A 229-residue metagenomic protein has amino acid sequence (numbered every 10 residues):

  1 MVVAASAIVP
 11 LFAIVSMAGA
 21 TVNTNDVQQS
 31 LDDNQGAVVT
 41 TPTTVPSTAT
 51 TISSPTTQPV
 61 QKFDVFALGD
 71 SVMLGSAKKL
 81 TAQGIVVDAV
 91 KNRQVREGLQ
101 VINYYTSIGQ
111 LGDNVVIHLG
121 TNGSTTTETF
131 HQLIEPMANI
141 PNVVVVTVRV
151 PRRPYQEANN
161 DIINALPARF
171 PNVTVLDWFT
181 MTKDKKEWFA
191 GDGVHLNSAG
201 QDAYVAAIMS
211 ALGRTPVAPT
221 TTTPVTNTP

Functional and structural regions predicted by a protein language model:
M1-F66, I108-L111, M209, G213-P229: N-terminal secretory targeting modules
A5, G36-P46, Q58, V101-I102 (+4 more regions): Catalytic phosphate/metal-binding cores of nucleic-acid and nucleotide-processing enzymes, i.e., regions that mediate
N34-T44, T48-T51, L74, A82-V90 (+1 more regions): Extracytoplasmic/periplasmic regions of membrane proteins
P59-Q132, V150-D161: Conserved SGNH/GDSL esterase-like catalytic core that processes O-acyl groups on lipids and polysaccharides
K62-D64, Q83-G84, Q110-V115, N139-V144 (+2 more regions): Loop/turn elements at helix/coil->beta-strand transitions in domains of secreted/extracellular proteins
L68, D88-V90, V146, L176-M181: Conserved beta-strand termini and adjacent loop/short-helix elements that scaffold enzyme active sites in alpha/beta
Q132-I140: Catalytic-core regions built around general acid/base machinery
P154-P229: Catalytic His-Asp segment of secreted/periplasmic serine-dependent ester chemistry enzymes
